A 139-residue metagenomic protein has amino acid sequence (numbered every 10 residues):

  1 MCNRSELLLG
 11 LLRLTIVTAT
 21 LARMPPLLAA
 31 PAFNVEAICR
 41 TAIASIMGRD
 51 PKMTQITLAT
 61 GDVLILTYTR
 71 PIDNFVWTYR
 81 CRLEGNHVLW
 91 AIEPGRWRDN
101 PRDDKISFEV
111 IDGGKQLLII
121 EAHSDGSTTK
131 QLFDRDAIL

Functional and structural regions predicted by a protein language model:
E6-L8: N-terminal export leaders
G10-T20: Classical Sec-dependent N-terminal signal peptides that target proteins to the secretory pathway
M24-P25: N-terminal signal peptide c-region/cleavage motif recognized by signal peptidases
P31-M53: Short, non-transmembrane alpha-helical segments in secretory-pathway proteins
M53-A59, R80-R82, I106-D112: Short, exposed beta-strand/loop patches in secreted or surface proteins that constitute
T57-D99: Mature extracytoplasmic domains of secretory-pathway proteins
D104-L139: C-terminal partner/receptor-binding element of secreted or periplasmic proteins
